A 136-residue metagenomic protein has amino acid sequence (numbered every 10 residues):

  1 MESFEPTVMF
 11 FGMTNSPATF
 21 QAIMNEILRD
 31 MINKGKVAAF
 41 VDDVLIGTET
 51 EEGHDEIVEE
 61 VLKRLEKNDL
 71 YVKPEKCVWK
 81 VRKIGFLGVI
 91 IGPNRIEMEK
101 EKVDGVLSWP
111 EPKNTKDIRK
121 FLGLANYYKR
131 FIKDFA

Functional and structural regions predicted by a protein language model:
M1-A136: Retroelement reverse transcriptase polymerase core
